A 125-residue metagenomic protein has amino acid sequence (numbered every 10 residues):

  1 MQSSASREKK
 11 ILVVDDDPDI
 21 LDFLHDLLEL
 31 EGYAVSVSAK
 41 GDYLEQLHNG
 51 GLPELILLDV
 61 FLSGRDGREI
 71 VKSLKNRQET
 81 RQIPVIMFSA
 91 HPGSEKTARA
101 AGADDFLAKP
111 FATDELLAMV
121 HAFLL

Functional and structural regions predicted by a protein language model:
L21, S63, K109: The feature encodes the CheY-like receiver
D22-L30: Charged docking surfaces used in two-component/phosphorelay signaling
V37-L55: Acidic, metal-coordinating helix/loop segments flanking the phosphotransfer/catalytic sites of two-component signaling
A39-K40, D66-E69: Acidic catalytic/metal-coordinating carboxylates
D59: Active-site residues of response regulator receiver
E69, H91-L107, A118: Alpha4 helix (beta4-alpha4-beta5 surface) of REC/receiver domains from two-component response regulators
I86-F88: Hydrophobic/aromatic residues positioned on beta-strands within the core alpha/beta folds
F111-H121: C-terminal output helix
